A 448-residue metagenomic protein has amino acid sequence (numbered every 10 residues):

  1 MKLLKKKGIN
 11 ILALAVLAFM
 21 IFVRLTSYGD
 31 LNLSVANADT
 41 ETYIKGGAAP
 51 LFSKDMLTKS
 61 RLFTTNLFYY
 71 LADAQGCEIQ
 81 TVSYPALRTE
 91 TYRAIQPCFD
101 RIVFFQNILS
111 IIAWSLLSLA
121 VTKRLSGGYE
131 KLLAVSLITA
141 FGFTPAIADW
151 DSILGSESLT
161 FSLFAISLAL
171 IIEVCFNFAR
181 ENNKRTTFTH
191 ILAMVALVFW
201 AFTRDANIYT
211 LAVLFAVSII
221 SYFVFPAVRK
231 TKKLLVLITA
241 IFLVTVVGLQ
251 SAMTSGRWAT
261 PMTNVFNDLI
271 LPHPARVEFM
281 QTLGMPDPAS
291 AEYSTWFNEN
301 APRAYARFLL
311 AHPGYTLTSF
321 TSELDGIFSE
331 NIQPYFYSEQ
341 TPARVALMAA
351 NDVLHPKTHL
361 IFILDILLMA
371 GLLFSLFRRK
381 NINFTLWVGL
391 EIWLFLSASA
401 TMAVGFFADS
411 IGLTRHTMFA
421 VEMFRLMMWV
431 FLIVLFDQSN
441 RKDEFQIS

Functional and structural regions predicted by a protein language model:
K7-V35, F143, I241-M253: Transmembrane signal-anchor helices characteristic of membrane glycosylation enzymes that use polyprenol
Y28-K45, M56-P85, F297-N298: Extracytoplasmic catalytic/substrate-binding loops of multi-pass membrane glycan-assembly enzymes
P97-S110, E323-S399: Membrane-interface anchor segments at the N-terminal boundary of transmembrane helices in multi-pass membrane enzymes
D100-G128, I166, L170: Transmembrane-helix motifs of polytopic, lipid-linked glycan transferases
I102-F105, T139-I171, T203-T210, T417-F419: Multi-pass, polyprenyl lipid-linked donor-dependent membrane glycosyltransferases
L159-A179, A193-L197, L214-F215, M427: Specific aromatic-rich, kink-prone transmembrane helix
F188-R204, A240-T245: Membrane-interface alpha helices of multi-pass inner-membrane proteins
Q250-T341: Membrane-proximal stem/loop segments at transmembrane-domain junctions that anchor or position
